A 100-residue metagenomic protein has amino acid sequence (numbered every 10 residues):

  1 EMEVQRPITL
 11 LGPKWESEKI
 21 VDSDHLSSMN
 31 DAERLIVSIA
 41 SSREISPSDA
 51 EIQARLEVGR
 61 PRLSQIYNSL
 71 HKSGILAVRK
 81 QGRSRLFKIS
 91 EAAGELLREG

Functional and structural regions predicted by a protein language model:
L10-I36: Short alpha-helical segments that sit at the start of domains
D24-A32, Q81-G100: Short, cationic-aromatic polyanion-contact patches
R43-R55: Short acidic, hydrophobic short linear motifs in intrinsically disordered regions
P61: Key DNA-contact positions within bacterial/archaeal DNA-binding proteins
Y67-N68: Short, hydrophobic-biased segments on the C-terminal half of alpha helices that form "recognition helices"
H71-Q81: A short, conserved structural fragment
